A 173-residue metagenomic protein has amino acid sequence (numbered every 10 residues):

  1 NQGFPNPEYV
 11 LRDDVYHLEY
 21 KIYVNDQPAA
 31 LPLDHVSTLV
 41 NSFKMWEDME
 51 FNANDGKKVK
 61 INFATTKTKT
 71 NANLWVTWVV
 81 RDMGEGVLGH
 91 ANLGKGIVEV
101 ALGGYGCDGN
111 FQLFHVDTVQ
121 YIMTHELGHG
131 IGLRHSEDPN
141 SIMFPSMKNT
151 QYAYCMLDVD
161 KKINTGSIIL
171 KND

Functional and structural regions predicted by a protein language model:
N1-L33, F43, E47, M83 (+2 more regions): Disordered inhibitory propeptide/activation segment of secreted metzincin zinc metalloprotease zymogens, centered on
Y23-N25, V79, G103, S146: Generic beta-structure capping elements
N25-A29, Y105-G109, N149-T150: A short, flexible beta-alpha/helix-coil linker loop
A30, G86-V87, A153: Short acidic, gly/pro-rich beta-turn/loop elements at beta-sheet edges and active-site/ligand-binding grooves
H35-G130, R134-D138: Metzincin-family zinc-dependent endopeptidase catalytic domain
L113-D173: The catalytic-center signature of Zn2+-dependent metalloproteases
